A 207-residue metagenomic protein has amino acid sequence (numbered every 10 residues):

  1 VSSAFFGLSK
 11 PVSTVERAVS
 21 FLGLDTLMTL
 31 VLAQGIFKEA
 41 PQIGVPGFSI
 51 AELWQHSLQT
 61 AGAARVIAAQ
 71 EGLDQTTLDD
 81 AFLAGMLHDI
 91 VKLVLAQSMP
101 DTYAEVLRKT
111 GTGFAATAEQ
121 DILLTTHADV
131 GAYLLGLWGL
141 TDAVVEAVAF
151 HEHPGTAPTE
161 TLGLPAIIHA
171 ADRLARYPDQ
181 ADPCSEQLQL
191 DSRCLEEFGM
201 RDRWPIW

Functional and structural regions predicted by a protein language model:
V1-L107, F114-L190: Conserved alpha-helical "signature site" that marks functionally important helical segments or helix/loop junctions
S192-W207: Terminal helices and disordered tails flanking the catalytic cores of nucleotide-processing hydrolases
